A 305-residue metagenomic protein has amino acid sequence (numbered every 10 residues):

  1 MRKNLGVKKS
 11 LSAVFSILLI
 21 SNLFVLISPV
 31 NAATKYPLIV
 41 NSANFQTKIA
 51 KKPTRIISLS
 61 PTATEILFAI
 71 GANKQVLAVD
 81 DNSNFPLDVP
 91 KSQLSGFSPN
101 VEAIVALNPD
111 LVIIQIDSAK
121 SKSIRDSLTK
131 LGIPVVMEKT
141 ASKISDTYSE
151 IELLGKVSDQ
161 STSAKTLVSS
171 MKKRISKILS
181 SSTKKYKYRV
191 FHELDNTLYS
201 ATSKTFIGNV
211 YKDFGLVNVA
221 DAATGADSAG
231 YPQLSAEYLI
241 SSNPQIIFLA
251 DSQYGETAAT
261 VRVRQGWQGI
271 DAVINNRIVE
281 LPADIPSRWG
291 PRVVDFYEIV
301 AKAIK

Functional and structural regions predicted by a protein language model:
R2-L11, L23-T62, V157-F191, K302-K305: Bacterial Sec-exported substrate-binding components of ABC uptake systems
S42-N44, S92-E102, G225-A236: Short helix-initiation/N-cap motifs at beta->coil->alpha
P53, N100-I114, I133, S235-S252: Proline-aspartate-enriched helix->loop->beta-strand connector
T54, P61, E65-F68, E102-A106 (+13 more regions): Solvent-exposed, polar/charged alpha-helical surfaces in well-ordered, non-transmembrane soluble domains, broadly
R55-L107, L111-A119, L216-V219: A short, structured surface patch at a secondary-structure boundary
D80, F206-G230, E280: His/Asp/Glu-enriched short active-site or ligand-binding loop at hydrolase and phosphoryl-transfer sites
K120, D146-K156, K165, S242 (+1 more regions): Structured C-terminal subdomain patch of bacterial secreted/periplasmic proteins
K120-S123, K139-L153, K187-V210, G255: Extracytoplasmic ligand-binding site segments that recognize negatively charged/polar headgroups
